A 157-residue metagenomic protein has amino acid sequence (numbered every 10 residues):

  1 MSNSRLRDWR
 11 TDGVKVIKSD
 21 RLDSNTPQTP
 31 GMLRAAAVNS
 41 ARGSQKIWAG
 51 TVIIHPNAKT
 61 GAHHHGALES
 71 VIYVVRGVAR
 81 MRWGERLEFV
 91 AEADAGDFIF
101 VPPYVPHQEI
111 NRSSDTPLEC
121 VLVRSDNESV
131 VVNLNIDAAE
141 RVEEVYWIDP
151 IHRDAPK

Functional and structural regions predicted by a protein language model:
M1-K46, G61, V131-K157: A short, N-terminal "cap"/entry segment at the start of jelly-roll beta-barrel domains of the cupin/DSBH fold
L33-A35, G50-G66, P103: Conserved short histidine dyad/triad with adjacent acidic residue
R42-K46, H55-K59, R76-R80, E128-S129: Short, charged/polar surface micro-motifs in flexible loops or helix N-caps
K46-I47, H65, A93, R112-S114: Short glycine/proline-enriched turns and hinge-like loops at secondary-structure junctions
T51, H64, W83-E85, N111 (+2 more regions): Residue-level recognition of conserved beta-strand positions in structured domain cores
T51, V71, F100, D115-N133: A short hydrophobic beta-strand segment most commonly corresponding to one strand of the jelly-roll/cupin
H55-N57, W83, A93-S113, V123-S125: Conserved metal-binding segment of the jelly-roll/cupin
K59, L68-A95, V105: A short beta-strand-loop-beta hairpin characteristic of the jelly-roll/cupin
